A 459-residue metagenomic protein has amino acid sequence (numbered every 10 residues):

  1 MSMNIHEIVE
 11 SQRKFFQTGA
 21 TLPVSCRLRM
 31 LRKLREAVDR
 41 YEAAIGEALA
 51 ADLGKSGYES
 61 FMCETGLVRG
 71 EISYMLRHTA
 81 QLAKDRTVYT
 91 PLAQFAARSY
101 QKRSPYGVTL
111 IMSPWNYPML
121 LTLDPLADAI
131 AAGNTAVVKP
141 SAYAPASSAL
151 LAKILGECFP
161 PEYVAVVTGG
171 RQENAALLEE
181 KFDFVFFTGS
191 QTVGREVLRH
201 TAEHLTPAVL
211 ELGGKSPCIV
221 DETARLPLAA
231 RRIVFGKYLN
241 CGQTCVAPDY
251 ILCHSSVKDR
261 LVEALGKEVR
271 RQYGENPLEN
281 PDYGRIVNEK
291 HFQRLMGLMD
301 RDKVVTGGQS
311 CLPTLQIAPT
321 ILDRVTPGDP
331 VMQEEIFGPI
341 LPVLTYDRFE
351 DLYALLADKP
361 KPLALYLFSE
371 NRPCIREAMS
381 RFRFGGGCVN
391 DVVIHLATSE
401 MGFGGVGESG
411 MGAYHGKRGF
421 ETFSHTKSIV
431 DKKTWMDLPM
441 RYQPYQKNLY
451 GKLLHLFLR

Functional and structural regions predicted by a protein language model:
M1-Y100: N-terminal Rossmann-like NAD(P)+-binding subdomain of aldehyde/semialdehyde dehydrogenases
I5, V24, E42, L226 (+3 more regions): Residues at or immediately preceding the N-termini of alpha-helices
F16, A20, R35-V38, E42 (+13 more regions): Structural signal for hydrophobic packing residues in well-ordered secondary-structure cores of soluble enzyme domains
P23, I219, R270, Q316-R459: Conserved C-terminal structural/oligomerization subdomain of aldehyde/semialdehyde dehydrogenase
R27, I72, G133, V164 (+7 more regions): Residue-level signal for inorganic ion chemistry
L92-L228: Rossmann-like NAD(P) dinucleotide-binding subdomain of oxidoreductase/dehydrogenase enzymes
F159, T192-T326, V389, G451 (+1 more regions): ALDH superfamily catalytic-core signature
